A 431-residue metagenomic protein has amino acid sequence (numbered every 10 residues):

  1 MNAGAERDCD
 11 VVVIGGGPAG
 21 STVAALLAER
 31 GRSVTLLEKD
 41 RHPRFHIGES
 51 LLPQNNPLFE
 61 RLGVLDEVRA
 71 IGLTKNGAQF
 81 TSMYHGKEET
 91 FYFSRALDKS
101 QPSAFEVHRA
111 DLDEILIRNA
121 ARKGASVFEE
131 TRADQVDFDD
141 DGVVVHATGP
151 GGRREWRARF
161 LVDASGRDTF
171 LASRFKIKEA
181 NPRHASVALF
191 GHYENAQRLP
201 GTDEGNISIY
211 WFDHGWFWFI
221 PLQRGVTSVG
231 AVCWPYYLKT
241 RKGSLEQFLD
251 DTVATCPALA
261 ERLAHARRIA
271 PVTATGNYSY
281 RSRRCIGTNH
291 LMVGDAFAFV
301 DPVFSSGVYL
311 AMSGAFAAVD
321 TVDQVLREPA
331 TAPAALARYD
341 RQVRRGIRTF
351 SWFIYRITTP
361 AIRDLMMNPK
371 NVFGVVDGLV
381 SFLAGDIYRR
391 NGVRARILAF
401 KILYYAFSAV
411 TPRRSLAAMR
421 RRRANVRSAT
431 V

Functional and structural regions predicted by a protein language model:
G4-G17: Beta1/beta-strand and adjacent pyrophosphate-binding region of the FAD-binding site in flavoprotein oxidoreductases
G20-S21: N-terminal Rossmann-fold NAD(P) dinucleotide-binding loop
A28-I47: Glycine-rich FAD pyrophosphate-binding loop
H46-H85: N-terminal FAD cofactor-binding segment of flavoenzymes
I71, Y237-T321, R327, P333-A337: FAD/FMN-dependent oxidoreductases across multiple families
L97-R118, K239-G243: Short beta-strand to alpha-helix junction loop
N119-L259: Predominantly flavin-linked oxidoreductase catalytic cores and closely associated redox partners
D320-V431: C-terminal helical "tail/cap" subdomain of flavin- and related membrane-associated enzymes
